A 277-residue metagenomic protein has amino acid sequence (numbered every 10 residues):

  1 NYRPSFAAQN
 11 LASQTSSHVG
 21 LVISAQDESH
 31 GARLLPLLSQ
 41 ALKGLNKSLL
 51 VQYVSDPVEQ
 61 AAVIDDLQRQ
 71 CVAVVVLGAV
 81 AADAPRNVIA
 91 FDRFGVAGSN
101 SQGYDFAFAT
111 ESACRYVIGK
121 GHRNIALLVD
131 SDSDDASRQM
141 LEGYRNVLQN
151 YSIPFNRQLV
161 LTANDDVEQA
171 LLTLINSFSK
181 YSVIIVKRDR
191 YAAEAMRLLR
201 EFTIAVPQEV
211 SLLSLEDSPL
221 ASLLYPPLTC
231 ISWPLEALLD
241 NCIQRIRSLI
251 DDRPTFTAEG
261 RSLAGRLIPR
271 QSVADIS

Functional and structural regions predicted by a protein language model:
N1-S16, S277: N-terminal helix-turn-helix DNA-binding module of bacterial transcription factors
F6, S17-R115, T173-F178: Alpha-helical recognition/docking segments in bacterial nutrient-uptake and carbohydrate-utilization systems
L11-D27, N124-S131: Short beta-strand segments enriched in small/hydrophobic residues
G20-V22, Q68-G78, A126-V129, F178-Y191 (+1 more regions): Periplasmic-binding protein-like
L42-Y53, R145-E168: Short beta-strand elements in bilobed, periplasmic/extracellular small-molecule ligand-binding domains
N100-L127, R138, D166-L172, A192 (+1 more regions): Hydrophobic alpha-helical segments within soluble ligand-binding/sensing domains
A113-I153, T255-A274: An alpha-beta-alpha
L172-S277: Flexible loop/turn connectors
